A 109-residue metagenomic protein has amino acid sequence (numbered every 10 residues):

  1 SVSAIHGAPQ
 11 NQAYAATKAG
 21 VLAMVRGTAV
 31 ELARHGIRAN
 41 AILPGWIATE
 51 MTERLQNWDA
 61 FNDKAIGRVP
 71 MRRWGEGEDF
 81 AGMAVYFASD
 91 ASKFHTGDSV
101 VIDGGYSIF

Functional and structural regions predicted by a protein language model:
S1: Residue(s) in the substrate-gating loop at a strand-loop-helix junction that position the organic substrate next
H6, V85, T96-F109: Short C-terminal tail/terminal secondary-structure segment of NAD(P)H-dependent dehydrogenase/reductase domains
G7-N11, A16, A33-R34: Active-site "substrate specificity/gating" loop of NAD(P)-dependent dehydrogenases, especially the short-chain
T17, V25: Active-site helix of classical SDR
L22, L43-R54, I102: Short, flexible catalytic-loop segment of classical short-chain dehydrogenase/reductase
V30-R34, K93: Alpha-helical segment proximal to the catalytic Tyr-Lys
V69-F80: A conserved structural motif in NAD(P)-dependent oxidoreductases
F80-A81, F87: Non-catalytic, hydrophobic alpha-helical segments
